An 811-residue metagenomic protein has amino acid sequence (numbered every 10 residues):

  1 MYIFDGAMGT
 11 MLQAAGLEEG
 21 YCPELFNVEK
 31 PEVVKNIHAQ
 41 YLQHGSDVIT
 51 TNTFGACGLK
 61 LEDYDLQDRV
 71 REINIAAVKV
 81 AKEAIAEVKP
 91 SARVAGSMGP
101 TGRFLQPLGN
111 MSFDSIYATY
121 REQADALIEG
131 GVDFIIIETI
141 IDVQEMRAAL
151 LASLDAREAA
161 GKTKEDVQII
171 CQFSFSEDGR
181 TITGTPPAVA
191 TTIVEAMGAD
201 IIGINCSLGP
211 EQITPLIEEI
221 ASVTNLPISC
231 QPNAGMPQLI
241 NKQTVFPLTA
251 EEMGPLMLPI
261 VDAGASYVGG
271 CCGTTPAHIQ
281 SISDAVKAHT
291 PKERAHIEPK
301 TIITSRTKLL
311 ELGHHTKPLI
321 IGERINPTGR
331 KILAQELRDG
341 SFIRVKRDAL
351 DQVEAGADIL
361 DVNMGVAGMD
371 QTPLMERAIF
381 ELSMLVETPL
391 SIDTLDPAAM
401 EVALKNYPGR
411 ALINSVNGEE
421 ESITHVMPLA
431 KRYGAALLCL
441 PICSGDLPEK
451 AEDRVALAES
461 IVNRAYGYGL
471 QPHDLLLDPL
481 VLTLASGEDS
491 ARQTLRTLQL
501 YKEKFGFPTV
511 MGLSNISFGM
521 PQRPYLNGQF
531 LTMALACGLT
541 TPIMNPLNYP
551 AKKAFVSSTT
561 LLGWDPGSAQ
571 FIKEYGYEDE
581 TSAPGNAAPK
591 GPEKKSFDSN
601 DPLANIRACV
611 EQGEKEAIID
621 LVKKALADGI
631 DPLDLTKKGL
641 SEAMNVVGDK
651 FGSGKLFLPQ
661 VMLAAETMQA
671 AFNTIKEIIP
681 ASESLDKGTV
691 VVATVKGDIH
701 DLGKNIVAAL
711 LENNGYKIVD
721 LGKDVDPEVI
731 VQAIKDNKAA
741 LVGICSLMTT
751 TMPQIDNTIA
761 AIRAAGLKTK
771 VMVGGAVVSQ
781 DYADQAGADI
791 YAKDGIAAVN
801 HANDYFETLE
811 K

Functional and structural regions predicted by a protein language model:
M1-L476, L482-K811: Domain-level signal for soluble alpha/beta catalytic cores
